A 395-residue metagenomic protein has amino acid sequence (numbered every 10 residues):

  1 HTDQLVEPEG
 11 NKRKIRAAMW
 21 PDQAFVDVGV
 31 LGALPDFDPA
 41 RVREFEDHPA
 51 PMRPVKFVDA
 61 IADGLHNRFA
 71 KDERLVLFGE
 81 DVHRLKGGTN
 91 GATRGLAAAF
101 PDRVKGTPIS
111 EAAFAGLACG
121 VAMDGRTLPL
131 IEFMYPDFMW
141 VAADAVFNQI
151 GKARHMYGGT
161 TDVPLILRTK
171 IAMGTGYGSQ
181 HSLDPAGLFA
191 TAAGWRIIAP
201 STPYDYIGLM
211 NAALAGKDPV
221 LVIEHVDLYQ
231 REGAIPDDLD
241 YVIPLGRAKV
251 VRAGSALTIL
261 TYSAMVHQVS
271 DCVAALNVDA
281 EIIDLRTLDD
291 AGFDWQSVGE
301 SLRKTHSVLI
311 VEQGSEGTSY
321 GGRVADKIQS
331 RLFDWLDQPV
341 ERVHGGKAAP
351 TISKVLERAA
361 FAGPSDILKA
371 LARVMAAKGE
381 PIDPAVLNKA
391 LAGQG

Functional and structural regions predicted by a protein language model:
H1, I150-A153, L276: Hydrophobic alpha-helical packing residues
H1-E9, T318: Active-site or pore-adjacent capping/gating segments
T2, I15-R16, L371: Generic structural signal of hydrophobic/aromatic residues within well-ordered alpha-helices of folded domains
Q4, R68, V374: Short alpha-helical functional segments enriched in proximate histidine and acidic residues
E9, I150-R154, M375-K378: Conserved NTP-handling cores and scaffolds of large molecular machines
R13-P219, I223, D227, P384-G395: Thiamine diphosphate
G91-G95, D162-V163, V226-G395: Thiamine diphosphate
